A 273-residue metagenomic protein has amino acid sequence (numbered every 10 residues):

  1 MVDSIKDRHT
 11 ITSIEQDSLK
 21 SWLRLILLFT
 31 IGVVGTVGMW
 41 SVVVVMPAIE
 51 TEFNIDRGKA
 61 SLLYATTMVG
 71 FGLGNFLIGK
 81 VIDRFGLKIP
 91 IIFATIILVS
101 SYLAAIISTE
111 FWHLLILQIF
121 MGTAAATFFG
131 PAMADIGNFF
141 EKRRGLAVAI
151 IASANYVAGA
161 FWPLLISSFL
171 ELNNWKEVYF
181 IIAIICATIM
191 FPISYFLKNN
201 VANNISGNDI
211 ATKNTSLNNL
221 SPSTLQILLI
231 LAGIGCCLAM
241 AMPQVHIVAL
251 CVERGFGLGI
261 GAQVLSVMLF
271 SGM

Functional and structural regions predicted by a protein language model:
S18-S41, I119, P222-M240: Pair of pore-lining "gating" transmembrane helices in MFS-fold secondary transporters
L23-R57, N75-I78, W162-P163, P243-V248: Extracytoplasmic
V33, S101, W112-T127, I234: Hydrophobic core of transmembrane alpha-helices in multi-pass small-molecule transporters, especially MFS/SLC-type
W40, T67-F76, G159-A160, L269-M273: Residue-level signature of mid-helix packing/kink "hotspots" within the transmembrane helices of 12-pass Major
V42-I49, P222-M273: Extracytoplasmic gate region of multi-pass secondary transporters
L73-W112: Conserved MFS/SLC helix-loop-helix module at the cytosolic interface between two early adjacent transmembrane helices
T127-F140: Intracellular juxtamembrane helix-capping segments at the cytosolic ends of symmetry-related transmembrane helices
I150-V201: Helix-loop-helix hairpin linking two adjacent transmembrane segments in secondary transporters
